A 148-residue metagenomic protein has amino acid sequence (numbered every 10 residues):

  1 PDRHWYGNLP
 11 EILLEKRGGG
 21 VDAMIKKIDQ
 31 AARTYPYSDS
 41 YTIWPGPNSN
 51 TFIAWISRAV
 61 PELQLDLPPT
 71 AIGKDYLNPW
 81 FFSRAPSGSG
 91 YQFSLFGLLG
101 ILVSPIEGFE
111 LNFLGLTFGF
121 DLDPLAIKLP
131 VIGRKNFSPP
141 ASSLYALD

Functional and structural regions predicted by a protein language model:
P1-P45, R58-V60, S83-D148: Non-catalytic ligand/cofactor/substrate-binding and regulatory segments of enzyme domains
T42, E62-F81: Catalytic cysteine-centered active-site loop
N48-S49, I72-K74, L98-G100: Solvent-exposed loop/turn segments at secondary-structure junctions within structured extracellular/periplasmic domains
N50-L63: Non-catalytic, well-ordered alpha-helical segments in soluble enzyme domains
